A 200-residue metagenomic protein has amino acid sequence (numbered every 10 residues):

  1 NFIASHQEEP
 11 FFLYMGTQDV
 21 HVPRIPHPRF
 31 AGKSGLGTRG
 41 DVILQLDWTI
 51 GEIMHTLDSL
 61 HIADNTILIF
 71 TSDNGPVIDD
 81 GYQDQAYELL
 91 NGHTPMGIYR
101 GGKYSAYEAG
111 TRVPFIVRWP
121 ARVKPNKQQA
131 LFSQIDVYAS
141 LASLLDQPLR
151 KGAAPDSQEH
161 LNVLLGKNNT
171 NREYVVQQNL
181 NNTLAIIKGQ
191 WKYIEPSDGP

Functional and structural regions predicted by a protein language model:
F2-V42, V77-D79, Q83-A86: Active-site His/acidic residue clusters
H6-L13, I62-L68, R112-V113, T170-E173 (+1 more regions): Loop/turn elements at helix/coil->beta-strand transitions in domains of secreted/extracellular proteins
M15-V20, H27-P28, T71-N74, T111 (+3 more regions): Active-site-proximal beta-strand/loop segments in catalytic clefts of secreted hydrolases
L46-Q83: Metal-dependent active-site segment of extracytoplasmic phospho-/sulfohydrolases and closely related
T71, I116, Q134: Generic enzyme active-site microenvironment
P76-A106, R122-A130, I135-P200: C-terminal cap/loop subdomain of S1 sulfatases and analogous C-terminal strand-loop tails that border
S105-P114: Extracellular S/T/G-rich loop segment that most often corresponds to the catalytic His/Ser-adjacent loop
